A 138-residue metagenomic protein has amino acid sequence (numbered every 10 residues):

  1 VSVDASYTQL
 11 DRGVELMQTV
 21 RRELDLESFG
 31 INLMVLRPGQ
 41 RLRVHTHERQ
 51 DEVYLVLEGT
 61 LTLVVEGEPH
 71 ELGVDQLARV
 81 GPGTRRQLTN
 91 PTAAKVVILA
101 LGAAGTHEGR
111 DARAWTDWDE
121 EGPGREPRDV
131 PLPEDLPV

Functional and structural regions predicted by a protein language model:
V1-F29, R43, G109-V138: A short, N-terminal "cap"/entry segment at the start of jelly-roll beta-barrel domains of the cupin/DSBH fold
R21-E23, L42-E48, T89-P91: Short histidine-centered beta-strand/loop micro-motifs that create catalytic or ligand/metal-coordination sites
E27, V64-E68: Short strand-coil-strand connectors
F29-I31, D51, V96: Change "...and in nucleic-acid phosphodiester-cleaving endonucleases..." to "...and in nucleic-acid processing enzymes
L33-R37, T46-V64, L101-A104: Short, conserved beta-strand element in jelly-roll/cupin
P38, R49-Q50, E68, T84-R85 (+1 more regions): A generic "binding-loop/recognition-motif" signal
T62, P82-R110: Ligand-binding loop in jelly-roll beta-barrel domains
G67-G83: Short acidic-glycine-tyrosine-enriched beta hairpin
